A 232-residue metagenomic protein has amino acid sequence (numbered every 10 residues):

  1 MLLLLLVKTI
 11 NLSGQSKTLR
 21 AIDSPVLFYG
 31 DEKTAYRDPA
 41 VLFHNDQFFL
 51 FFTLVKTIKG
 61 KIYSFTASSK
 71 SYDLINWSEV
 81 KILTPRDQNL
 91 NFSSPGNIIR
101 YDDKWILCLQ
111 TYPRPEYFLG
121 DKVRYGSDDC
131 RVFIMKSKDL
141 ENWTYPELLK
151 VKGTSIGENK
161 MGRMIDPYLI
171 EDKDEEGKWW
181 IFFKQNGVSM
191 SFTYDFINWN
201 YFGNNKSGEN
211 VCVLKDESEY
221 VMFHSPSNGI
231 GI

Functional and structural regions predicted by a protein language model:
M1-Q15: Bacterial Sec-dependent N-terminal signal peptides
L12-I232: Carbohydrate-active catalytic/glycan-binding domains of CAZyme proteins, especially the secreted or lumenal ectodomains
